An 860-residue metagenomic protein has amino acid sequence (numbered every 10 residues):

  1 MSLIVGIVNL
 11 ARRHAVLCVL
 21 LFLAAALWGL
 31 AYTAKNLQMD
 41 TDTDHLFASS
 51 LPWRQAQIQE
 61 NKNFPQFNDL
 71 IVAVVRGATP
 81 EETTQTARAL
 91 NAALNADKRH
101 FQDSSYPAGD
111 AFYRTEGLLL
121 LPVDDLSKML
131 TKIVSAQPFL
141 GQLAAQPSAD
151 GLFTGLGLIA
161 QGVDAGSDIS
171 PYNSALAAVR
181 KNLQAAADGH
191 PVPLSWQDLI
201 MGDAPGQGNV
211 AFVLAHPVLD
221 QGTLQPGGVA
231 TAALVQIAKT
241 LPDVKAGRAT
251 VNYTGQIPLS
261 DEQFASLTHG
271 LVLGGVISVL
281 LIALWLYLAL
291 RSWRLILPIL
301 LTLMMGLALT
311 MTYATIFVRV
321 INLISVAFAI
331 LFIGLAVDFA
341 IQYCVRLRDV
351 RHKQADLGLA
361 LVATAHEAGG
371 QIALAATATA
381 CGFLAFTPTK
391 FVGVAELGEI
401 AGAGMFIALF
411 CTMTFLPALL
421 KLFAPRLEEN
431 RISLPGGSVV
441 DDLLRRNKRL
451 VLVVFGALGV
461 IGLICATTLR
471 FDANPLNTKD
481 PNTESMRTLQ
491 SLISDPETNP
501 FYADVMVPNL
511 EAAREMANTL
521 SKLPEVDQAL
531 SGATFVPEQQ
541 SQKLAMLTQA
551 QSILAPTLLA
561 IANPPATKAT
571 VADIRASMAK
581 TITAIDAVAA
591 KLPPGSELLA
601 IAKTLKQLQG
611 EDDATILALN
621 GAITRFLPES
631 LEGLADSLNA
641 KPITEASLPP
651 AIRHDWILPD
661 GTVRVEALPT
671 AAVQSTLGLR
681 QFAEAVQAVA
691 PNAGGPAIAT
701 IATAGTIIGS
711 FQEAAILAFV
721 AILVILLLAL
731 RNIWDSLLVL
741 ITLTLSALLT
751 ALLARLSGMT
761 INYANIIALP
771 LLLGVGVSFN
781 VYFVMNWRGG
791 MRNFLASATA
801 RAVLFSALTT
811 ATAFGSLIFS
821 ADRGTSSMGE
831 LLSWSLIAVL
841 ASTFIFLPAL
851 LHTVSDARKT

Functional and structural regions predicted by a protein language model:
M1-T41, L219-Q225, V229-T478, A671-T860: Membrane-embedded transmembrane helical bundles of large multi-pass transporters/channels
S2-V276: Membrane-proximal extracytoplasmic
A34-A78, A187-D203, D441, R445-L450 (+6 more regions): Solvent-exposed, non-transmembrane loop/terminal regulatory segments of multi-pass membrane proteins
P107-E116, A533-A545, I698-A704: Short proline/glycine- and acidic-rich turn/helix-capping motifs at secondary-structure junctions
T115-K132, Q540-P556, T706-I716: Short, low-order "capping/linker" segments at domain edges
L158-W293, T583-I722: Extracytoplasmic
K543-I601: Charged, amphipathic alpha-helical linkers/stalks
